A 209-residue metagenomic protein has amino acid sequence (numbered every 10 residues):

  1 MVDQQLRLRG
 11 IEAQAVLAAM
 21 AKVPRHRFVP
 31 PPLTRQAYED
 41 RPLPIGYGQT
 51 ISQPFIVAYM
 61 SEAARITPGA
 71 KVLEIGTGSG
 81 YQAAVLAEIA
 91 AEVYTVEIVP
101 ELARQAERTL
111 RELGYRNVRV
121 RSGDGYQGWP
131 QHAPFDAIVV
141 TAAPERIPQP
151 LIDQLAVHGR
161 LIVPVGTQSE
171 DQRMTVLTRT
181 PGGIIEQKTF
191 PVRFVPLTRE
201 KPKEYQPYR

Functional and structural regions predicted by a protein language model:
M1-R35: N-terminal auxiliary segments of SAM/dcSAM-dependent transferases
D3, R7-L8, P32-L33, A37-R41 (+1 more regions): Conserved alpha-helix/loop element of class I SAM-dependent methyltransferases that forms part of the SAM/SAH-binding
H26, R35, P44, G183 (+1 more regions): Active-site/binding-pocket entry motifs
F28-V29, Y38, L43-I45, W129 (+1 more regions): Short clusters of hydrophobic/aromatic residues that line enzyme substrate/ligand-binding pockets
G46-Y47, D136: Extracytoplasmic beta-sandwich strand-turn segments characteristic of Greek-key/jelly-roll folds
R65-I185: Conserved nucleotide-cofactor-binding alpha/beta core module
G166, R173-R209: Substrate-binding/catalytic lobe of Class I Rossmann-like enzymes that use SAM or dcSAM, i.e., the mid-to-C-terminal
